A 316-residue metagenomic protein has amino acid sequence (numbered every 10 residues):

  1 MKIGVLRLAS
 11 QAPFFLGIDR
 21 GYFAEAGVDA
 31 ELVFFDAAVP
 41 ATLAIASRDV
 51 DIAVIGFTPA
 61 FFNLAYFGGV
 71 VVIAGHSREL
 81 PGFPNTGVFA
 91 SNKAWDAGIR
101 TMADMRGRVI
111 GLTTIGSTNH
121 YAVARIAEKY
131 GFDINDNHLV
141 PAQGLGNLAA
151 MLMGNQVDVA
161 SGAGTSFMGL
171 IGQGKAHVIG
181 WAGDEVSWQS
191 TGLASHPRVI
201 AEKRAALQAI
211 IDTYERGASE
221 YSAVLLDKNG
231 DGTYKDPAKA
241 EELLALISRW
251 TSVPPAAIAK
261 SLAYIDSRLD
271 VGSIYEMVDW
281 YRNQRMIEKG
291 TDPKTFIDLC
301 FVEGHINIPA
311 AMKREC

Functional and structural regions predicted by a protein language model:
M1-F132, H138-A142, M151-G154, D158-G164 (+2 more regions): Short, glycine-/small- and polar/acidic-enriched structural segments that line small-molecule recognition paths
R7, F34-A38, P81, G116-H120 (+8 more regions): Solvent-exposed, acidic/flexible segments
F15, F61, A124, M168 (+3 more regions): Predominant activation on well-ordered alpha-helical scaffold segments within soluble catalytic domains
A26, N63, L170, E202-K203: Residues that scaffold the ATP/ADP-binding catalytic core of kinase and kinase-like folds
V50-A53, M153, A263-V278, G304-M312: Short amphipathic alpha-helical segments at helix boundaries and their inter-helical linkers
R78-G87, I171-V199, K203, L207 (+2 more regions): Periplasmic-binding protein-like
A201-E288: Secondary-structure end/capping motifs
Y275-C316: Conserved C-terminal helix/tail region of periplasmic/extracytoplasmic solute-binding proteins
